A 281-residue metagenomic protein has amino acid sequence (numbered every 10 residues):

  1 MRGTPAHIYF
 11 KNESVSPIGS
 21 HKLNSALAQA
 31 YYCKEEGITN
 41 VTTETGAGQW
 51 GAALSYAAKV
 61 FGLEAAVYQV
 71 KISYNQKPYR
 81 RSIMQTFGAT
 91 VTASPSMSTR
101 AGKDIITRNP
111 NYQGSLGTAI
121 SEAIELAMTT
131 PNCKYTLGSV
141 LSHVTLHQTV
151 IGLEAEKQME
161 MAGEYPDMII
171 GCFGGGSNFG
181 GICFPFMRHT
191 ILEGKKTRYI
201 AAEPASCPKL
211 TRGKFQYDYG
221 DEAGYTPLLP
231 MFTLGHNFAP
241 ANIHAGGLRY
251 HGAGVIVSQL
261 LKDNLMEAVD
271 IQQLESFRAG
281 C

Functional and structural regions predicted by a protein language model:
M1-I38: Positively charged, low-complexity intrinsically disordered leader regions
N12-L23, V41-W50, L141, I170-G175 (+2 more regions): Active-site nucleophile and cofactor-binding loops and adjacent substrate-binding regions of central metabolic enzymes
V15-A28, S139-E154: A glycine-rich, Thr/Ser-enriched phosphate-binding loop motif common to dinucleotide/cofactor-binding enzymes
P17-I18, Q49-A52, Y74-K77, T99-A101 (+4 more regions): Flexible loop/turn segments at secondary-structure boundaries
S25, C33-I72, Y165-F179, Y199: A short, small-residue-rich loop immediately preceding and capping a beta-strand
T42, W50-Q113, K209-E222: Active-site-proximal loop->helix
I105-H143, I151, G163, R188-L192 (+1 more regions): Active-site/ligand-binding loops adjacent to catalytic centers
K157-E164: Phosphate/pyrophosphate-binding loops at sites that engage ATP/ADP/AMP, CoA/4′-phosphopantetheine, polyphosphate
